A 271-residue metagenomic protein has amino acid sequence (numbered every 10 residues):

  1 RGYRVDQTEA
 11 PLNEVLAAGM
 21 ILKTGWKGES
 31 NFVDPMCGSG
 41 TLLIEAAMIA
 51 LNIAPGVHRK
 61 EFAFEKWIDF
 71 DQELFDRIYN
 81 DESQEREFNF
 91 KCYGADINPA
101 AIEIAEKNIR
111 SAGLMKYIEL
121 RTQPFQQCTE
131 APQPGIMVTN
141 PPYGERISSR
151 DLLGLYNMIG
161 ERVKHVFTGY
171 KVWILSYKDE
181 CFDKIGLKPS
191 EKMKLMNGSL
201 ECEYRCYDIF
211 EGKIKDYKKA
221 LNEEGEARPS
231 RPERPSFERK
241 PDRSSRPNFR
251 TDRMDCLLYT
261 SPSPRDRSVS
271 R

Functional and structural regions predicted by a protein language model:
R1-V5: Non-catalytic substrate-recognition/targeting regions of SAM-dependent transferases
L12-T129, E145, L153: Conserved S-adenosyl-L-methionine
A101, E145-K213: Conserved Class I SAM-dependent methyltransferase catalytic core
T129-I136: A short acidic, Gly/Pro-enriched loop at the edge of an enzyme's catalytic core that lines a small-molecule cofactor
F210-S236: Intrinsically disordered, low-complexity mixed-charge segments
E226-L258: Intrinsically disordered, low-complexity RNA-associated tracts
Y259-D266: Conserved small/polar residues in nucleotide/adenosyl-binding loops
